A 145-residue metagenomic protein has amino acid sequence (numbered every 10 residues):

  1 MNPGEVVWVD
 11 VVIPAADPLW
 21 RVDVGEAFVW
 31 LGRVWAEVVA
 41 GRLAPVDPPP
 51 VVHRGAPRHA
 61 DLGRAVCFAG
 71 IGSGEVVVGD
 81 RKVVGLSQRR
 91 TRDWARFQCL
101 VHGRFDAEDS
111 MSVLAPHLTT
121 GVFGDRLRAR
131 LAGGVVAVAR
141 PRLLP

Functional and structural regions predicted by a protein language model:
M1-D23: A glycine-rich, hydrophobic loop/mini-helix early in the fold
N2-V6, I71, R96: Short, solvent-exposed loop/turn segments at the edges of secondary structure
D10-V12, V77, L100: Residue-level recognition of well-ordered beta-strand positions that form the cores of beta-sheet-rich folds across
L19-V29, V34, V38: Structured, non-membrane catalytic/scaffold regions adjacent to prosthetic-group chemistry
G32-A60, R89-P145: Long, positively charged amphipathic alpha-helical accessory segments at protein N-termini or as interdomain linkers
P48-V78: Beta-rich nucleic-acid/ligand-interaction surfaces
V66, G85-L86: Non-catalytic, conserved peripheral segments adjacent to functional cores
